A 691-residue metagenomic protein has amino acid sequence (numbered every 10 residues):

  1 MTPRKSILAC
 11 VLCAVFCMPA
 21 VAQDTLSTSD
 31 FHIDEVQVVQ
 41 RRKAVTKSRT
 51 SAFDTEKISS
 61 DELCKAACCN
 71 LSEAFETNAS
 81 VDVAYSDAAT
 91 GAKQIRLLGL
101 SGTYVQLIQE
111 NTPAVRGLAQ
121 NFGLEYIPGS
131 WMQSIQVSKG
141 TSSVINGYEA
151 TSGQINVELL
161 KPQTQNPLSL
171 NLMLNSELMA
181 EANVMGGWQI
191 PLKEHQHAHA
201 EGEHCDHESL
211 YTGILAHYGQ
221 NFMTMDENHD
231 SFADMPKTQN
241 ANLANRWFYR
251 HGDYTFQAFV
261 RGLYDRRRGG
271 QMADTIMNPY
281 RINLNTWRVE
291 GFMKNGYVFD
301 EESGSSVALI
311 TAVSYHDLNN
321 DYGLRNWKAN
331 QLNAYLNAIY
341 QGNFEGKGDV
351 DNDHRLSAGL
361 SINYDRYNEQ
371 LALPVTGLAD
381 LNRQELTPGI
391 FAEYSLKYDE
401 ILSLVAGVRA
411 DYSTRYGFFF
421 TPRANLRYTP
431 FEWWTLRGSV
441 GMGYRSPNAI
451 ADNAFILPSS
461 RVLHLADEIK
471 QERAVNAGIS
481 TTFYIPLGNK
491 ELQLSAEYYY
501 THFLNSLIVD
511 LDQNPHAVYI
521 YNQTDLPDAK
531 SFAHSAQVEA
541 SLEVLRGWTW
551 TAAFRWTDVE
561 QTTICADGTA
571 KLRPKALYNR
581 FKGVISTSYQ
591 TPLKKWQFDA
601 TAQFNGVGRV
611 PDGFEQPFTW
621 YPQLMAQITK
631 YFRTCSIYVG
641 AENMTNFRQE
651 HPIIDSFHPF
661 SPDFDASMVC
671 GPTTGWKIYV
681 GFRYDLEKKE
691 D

Functional and structural regions predicted by a protein language model:
V36-A66, Q94, P113: N-terminal periplasmic "start-of-domain" segments of outer-membrane beta-barrel proteins
L71-A74, K93-R96, F122-P128, V137 (+2 more regions): N-terminal periplasmic accessory domains that precede and gate Gram-negative outer-membrane beta-barrel machines
S72, E76-P113: Extracytoplasmic beta-strand/coil segments of soluble accessory domains associated with Gram-negative outer-membrane
T112-K139, L243, A466: Short acidic/polar hinge/loop motifs at secondary-structure boundaries that mediate gating or recognition
E201, R546, F604-R609, I628-D691: C-terminal beta-signal and adjacent terminal beta-strands/loops of Gram-negative outer-membrane beta-barrel proteins
N221-A244, F248-V307, V313-N333: Flexible loop and strand-edge segments within Gram-negative outer membrane beta-barrel domains
A308-A312, H316-N320, T429, T435-R437 (+2 more regions): Membrane-embedded beta-barrel scaffold of Gram-negative outer-membrane proteins
Y398, L494, Y498-H502, N522-D612 (+1 more regions): Gram-negative outer-membrane beta-barrel transporters
